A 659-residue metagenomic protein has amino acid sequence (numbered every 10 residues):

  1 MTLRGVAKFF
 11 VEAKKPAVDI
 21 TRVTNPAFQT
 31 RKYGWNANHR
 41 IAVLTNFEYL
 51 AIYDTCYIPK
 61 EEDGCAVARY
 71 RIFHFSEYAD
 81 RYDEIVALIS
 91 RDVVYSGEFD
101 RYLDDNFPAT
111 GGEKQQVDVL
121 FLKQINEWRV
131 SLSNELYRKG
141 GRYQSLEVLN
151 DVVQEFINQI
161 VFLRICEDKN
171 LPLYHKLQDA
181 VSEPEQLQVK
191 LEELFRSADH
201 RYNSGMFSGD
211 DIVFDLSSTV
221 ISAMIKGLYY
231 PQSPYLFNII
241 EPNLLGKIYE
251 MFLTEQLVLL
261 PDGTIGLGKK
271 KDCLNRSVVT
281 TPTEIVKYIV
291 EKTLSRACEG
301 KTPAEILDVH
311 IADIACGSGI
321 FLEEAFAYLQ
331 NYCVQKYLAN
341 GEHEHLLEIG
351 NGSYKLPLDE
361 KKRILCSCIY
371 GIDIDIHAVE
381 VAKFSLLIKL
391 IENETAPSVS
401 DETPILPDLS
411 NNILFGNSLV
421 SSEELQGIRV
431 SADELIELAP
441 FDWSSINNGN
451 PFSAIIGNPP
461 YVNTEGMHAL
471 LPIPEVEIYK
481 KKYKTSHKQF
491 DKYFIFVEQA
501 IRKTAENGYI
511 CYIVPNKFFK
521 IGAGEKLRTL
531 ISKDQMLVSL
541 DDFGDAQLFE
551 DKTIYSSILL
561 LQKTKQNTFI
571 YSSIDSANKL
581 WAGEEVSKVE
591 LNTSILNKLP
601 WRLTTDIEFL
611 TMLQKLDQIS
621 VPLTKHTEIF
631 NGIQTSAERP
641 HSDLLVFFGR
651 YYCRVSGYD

Functional and structural regions predicted by a protein language model:
M1-I41, Y49-R91, G97-D105: A short, conserved, highly charged catalytic patch centered on acidic carboxylates
T2-A17, V117-N134, L338-K355: Acidic/polar, low-complexity linker and loop regions
E12-A13, A42-N46, I372, C511-V514: Acidic beta-strand-to-loop metal/phosphate-binding motif
I52-C56, K176, K383, L425 (+2 more regions): A short acidic (Asp/Glu
V86-Q330, C368-A378, G416-S421, I446 (+4 more regions): Preference for the N-terminal adenyl/adenosyl cofactor-binding alpha/beta module
G111-L173, Y555-D659: C-terminal substrate-recognition regions of SAM-dependent nucleic acid methyltransferases
Y143-S145, F543-L548: Short, solvent-exposed loop/turn elements at beta->coil junctions and helix N-caps that rim active or binding pockets
G263-D541, D545, I558-L560, T564-V586: SAM-dependent methyltransferase catalytic region
